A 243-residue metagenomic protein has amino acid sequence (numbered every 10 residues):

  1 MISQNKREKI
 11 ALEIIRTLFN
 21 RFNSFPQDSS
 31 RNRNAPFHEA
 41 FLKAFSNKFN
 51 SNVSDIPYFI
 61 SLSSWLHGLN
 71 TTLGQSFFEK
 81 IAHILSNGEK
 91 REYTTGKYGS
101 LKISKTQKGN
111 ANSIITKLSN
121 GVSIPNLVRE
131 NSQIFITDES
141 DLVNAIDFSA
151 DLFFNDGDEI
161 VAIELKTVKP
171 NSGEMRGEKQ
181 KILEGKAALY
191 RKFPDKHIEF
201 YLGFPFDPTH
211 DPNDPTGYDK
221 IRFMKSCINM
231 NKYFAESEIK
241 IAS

Functional and structural regions predicted by a protein language model:
M1-K102: Nuclease-adjacent, charged terminal/linker segments that flank catalytic cores
I2-N5, K9-L12, S140-L142, G203-D207: Extended alpha-helical scaffold and adjacent linker segments that couple domains and build interaction/assembly
L66-L69, I134-D141, T167-G173: Surface-exposed cleft-lining segments at the edges of enzyme active sites
S86, A150-K169: Conserved catalytic cores of phosphodiester-cleaving nucleases, focusing on short active-site segments
Y98-G157: Active-site metal-binding core of divalent-cation-utilizing nuclease and nuclease-like domains
V168-L189: Mg2+/Mn2+-dependent nuclease catalytic core
S172, K196-S243: Domain-level recognition of nuclease-like catalytic cores that cleave nucleotide substrates
